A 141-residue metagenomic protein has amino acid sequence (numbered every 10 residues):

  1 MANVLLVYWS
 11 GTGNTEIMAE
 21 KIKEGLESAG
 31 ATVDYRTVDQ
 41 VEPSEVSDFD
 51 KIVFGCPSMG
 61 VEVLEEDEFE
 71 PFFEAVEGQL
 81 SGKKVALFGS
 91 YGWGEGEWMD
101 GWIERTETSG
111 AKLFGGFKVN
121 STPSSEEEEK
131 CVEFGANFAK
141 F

Functional and structural regions predicted by a protein language model:
M1-L5: Extreme N-terminal starter segment of soluble prokaryotic enzymes
V7-W9, F88: Short hydrophobic segments within beta-strands
N14-I17, K23-V38, S44, D48-F141: FMN-binding flavodoxin-like domain, especially the glycine-rich phosphate-binding loop
